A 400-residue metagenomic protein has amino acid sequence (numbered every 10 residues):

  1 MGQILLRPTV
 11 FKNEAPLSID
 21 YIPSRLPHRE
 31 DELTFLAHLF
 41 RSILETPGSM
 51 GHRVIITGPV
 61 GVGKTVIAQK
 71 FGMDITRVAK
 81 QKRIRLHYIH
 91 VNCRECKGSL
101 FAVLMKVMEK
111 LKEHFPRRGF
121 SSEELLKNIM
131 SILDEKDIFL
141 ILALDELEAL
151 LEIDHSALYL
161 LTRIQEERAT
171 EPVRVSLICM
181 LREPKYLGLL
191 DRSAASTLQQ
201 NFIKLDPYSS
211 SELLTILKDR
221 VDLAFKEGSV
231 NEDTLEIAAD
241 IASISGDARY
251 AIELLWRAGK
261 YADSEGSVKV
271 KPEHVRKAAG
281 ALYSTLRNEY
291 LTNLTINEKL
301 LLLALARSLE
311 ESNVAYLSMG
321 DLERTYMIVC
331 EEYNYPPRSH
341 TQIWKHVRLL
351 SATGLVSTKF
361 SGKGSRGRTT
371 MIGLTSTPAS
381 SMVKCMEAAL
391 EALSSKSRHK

Functional and structural regions predicted by a protein language model:
M1-M50, D74: A short, basic N-terminal segment
M1-T9, N13, S18, A68 (+5 more regions): Mid-core helix/loop region of P-loop NTP-binding domains shared across ATPases and GTPases
P47-G72: Walker A/P-loop nucleotide-binding motif
V54, V78-E95: Conserved catalytic segments around the Walker B and adjacent sensor/switch elements of P-loop NTPase domains
S243-A248, W256-V270, L309-S312, C330-E331 (+1 more regions): AAA+ ATPase "lid" subdomain C-terminal helix
Y261-L286: Conserved C-terminal helix/linker of AAA+ ATPases
S284-Y316: Short alpha-helical segments that sit at the start of domains
L309-K400: Terminal-proximal interaction/regulatory segments of ATP-powered molecular machines
